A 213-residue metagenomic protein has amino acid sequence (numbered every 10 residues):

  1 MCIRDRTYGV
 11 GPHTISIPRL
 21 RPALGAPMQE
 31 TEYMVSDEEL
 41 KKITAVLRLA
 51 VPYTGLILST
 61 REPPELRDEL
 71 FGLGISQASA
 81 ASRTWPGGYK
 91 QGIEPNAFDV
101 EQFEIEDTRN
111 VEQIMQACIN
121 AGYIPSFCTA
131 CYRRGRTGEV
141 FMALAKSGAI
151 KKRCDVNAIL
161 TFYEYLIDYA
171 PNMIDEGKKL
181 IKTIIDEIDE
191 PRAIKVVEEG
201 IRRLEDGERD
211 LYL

Functional and structural regions predicted by a protein language model:
R4-A26, S36-E65, G72, Q77 (+2 more regions): Conserved C-terminal portion of the radical SAM core fold that forms the substrate/S-adenosylmethionine-binding
A23, L66-R67, R133-G138: A short beta-alpha structural unit
E30-T31, P52-T54, V100-Q102: Short, contiguous strand/loop micro-motifs
T31-E39, E106: Alpha-helix N-cap and loop-to-helix initiation/capping positions
L73-S76, S82-L213: Radical SAM enzyme core and accessory elements
